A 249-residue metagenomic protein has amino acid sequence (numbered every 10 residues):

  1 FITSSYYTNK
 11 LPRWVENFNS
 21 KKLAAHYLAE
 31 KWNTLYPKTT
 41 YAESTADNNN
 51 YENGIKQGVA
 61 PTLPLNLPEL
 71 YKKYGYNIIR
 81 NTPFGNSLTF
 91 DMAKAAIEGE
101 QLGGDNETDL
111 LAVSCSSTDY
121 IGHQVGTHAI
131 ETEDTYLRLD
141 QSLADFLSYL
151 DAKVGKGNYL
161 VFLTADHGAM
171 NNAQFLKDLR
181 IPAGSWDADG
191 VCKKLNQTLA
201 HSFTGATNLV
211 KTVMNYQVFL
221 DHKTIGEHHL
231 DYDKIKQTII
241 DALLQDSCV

Functional and structural regions predicted by a protein language model:
F1-Y51, I55-A60, D145-V249: Secreted, luminal/periplasmic, and some membrane-associated catalytic domains that remodel anionic oxygen-ester
S5, R80-L88, I130-L137, Q141 (+1 more regions): Soluble non-cytosolic domains of exported or imported proteins
V59, L63, R80-G85, T89 (+1 more regions): Alpha-helix-centered segments that form part of catalytic cores
L65-N77, N81, D105-L139, K177: Active-site His/acidic residue clusters
G75-Y76, F90-M92, L139-S142, L195-L199: A short linear-motif detector with a strong N-terminal bias
P83-L102, Q245-C248: A Trp-anchored, charged/polar loop motif used as the substrate-binding/catalytic surface of acyl/ester-handling
A93, T108-S116, T132-L147, L160-G168: Beta-strand elements within well-structured catalytic alpha/beta cores of enzymes that handle phosphate/sulfate esters
E98-N106, D151-K156: Surface-exposed acidic, glycine-flexible loop patches that form ligand/cofactor-binding and adhesion interfaces
